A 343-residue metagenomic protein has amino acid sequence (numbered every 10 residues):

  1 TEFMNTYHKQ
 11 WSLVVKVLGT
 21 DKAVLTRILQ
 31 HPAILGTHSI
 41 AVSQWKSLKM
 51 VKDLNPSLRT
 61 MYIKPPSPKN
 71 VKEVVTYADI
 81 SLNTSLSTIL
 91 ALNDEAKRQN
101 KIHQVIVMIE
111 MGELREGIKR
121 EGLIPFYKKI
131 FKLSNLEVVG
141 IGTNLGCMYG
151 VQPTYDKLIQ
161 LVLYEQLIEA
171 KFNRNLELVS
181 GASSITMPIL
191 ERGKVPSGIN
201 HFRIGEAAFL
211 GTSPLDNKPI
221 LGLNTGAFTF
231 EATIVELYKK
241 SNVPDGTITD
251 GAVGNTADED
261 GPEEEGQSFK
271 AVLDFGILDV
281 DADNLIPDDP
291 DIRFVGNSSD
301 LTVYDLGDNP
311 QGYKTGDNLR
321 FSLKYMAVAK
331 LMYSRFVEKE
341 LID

Functional and structural regions predicted by a protein language model:
T1-Q10: N-terminal amphipathic alpha-helix/helix-capping segment at the start of soluble metabolic enzymes
Q10-D156, L163-Q166, K171-F172: Active-site-proximal beta-alpha core segment in soluble small-molecule metabolic enzymes
I159-D343: Active-site anion/phosphate-binding pocket segments in diverse small-molecule metabolic enzymes
